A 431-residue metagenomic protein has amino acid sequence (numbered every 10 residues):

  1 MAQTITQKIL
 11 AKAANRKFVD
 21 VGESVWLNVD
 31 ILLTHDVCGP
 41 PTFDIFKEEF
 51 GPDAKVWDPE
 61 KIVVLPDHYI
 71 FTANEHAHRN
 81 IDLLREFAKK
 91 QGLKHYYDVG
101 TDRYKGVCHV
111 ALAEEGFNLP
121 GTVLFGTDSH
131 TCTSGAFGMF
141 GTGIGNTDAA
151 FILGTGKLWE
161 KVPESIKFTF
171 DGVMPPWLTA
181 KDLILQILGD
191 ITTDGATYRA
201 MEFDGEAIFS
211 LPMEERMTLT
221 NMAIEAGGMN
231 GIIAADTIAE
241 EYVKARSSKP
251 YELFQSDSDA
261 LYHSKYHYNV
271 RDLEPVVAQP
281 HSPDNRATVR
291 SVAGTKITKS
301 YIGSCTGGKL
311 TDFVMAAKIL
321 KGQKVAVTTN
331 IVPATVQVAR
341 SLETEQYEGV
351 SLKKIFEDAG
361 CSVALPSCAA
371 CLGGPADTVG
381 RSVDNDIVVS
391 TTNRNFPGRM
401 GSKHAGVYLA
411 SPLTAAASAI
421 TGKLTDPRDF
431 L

Functional and structural regions predicted by a protein language model:
M1-L431: Fe-S-dependent hydro-lyases/dehydratases of central metabolism
